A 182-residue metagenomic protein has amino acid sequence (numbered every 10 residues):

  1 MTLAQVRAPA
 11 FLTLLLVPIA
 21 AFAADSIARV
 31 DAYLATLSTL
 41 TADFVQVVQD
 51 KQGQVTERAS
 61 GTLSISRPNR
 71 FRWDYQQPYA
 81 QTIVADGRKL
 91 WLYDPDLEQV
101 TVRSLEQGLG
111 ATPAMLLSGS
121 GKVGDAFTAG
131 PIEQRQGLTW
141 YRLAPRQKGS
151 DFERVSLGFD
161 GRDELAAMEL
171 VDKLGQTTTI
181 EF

Functional and structural regions predicted by a protein language model:
M1-L12: Bacterial N-terminal signal peptides that target proteins for export
L15-F22: C-terminal segment of classical bacterial N-terminal signal peptides
F22-A59: N-terminal leader/targeting segments and the immediate start of mature chains
L34, L109-G124: Short, solvent-exposed helix-to-loop capping segments enriched in aromatics
R58-S60, Y79, D86, S150-R154 (+1 more regions): Short, surface-exposed coil-to-beta transition loops
T62-A111, T178-T179: An acidic-aromatic
T101, G124-F182: Gly/Pro-enriched, hydrophobic low-complexity segments that function as extracytoplasmic propeptides/linkers
